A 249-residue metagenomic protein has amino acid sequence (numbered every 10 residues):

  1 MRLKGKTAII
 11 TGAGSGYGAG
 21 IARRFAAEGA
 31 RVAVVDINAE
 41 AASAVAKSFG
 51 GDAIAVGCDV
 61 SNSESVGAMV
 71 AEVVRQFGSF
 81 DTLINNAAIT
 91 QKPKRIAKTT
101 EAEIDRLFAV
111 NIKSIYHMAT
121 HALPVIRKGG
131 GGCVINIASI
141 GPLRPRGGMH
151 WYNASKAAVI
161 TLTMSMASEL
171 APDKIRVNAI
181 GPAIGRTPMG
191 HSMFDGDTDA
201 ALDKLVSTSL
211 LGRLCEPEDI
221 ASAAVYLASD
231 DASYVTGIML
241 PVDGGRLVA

Functional and structural regions predicted by a protein language model:
L3-A33: Canonical Rossmann dinucleotide-binding motif of NAD(H)/NADP(H)-dependent dehydrogenases/reductases, specifically
K4, T90-P93, R144, V225 (+1 more regions): Short C-terminal tail/terminal secondary-structure segment of NAD(P)H-dependent dehydrogenase/reductase domains
A39-E40, G57-M69, E101, E218-D219: The beta1-alpha1 cofactor-binding region of Rossmann-like NAD(H)/NADP(H)-dependent oxidoreductases
K94-I96, T100-F108, L205: Substrate-binding pocket helix/loop in short-chain dehydrogenase/reductase
A119, S155, T163: Active-site helix of classical SDR
P124, S168-P172, S233: Alpha-helical segment proximal to the catalytic Tyr-Lys
S139: Residue(s) in the substrate-gating loop at a strand-loop-helix junction that position the organic substrate next
